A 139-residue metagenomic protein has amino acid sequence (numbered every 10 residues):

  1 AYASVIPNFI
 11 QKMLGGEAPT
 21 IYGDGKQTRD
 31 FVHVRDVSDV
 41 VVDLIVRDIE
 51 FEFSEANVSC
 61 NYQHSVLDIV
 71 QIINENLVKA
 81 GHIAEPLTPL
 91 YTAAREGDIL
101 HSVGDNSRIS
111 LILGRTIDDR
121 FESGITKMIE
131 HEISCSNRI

Functional and structural regions predicted by a protein language model:
A1-S4, T28: Flexible, glycine-rich beta-alpha linker
A3-P7, S38: Conserved terminal C-lobe alpha helix of the protein kinase catalytic domain
Q11-I139: C-terminal substrate-binding subdomain of Rossmann-fold SDR/epimerase-dehydratase oxidoreductases
